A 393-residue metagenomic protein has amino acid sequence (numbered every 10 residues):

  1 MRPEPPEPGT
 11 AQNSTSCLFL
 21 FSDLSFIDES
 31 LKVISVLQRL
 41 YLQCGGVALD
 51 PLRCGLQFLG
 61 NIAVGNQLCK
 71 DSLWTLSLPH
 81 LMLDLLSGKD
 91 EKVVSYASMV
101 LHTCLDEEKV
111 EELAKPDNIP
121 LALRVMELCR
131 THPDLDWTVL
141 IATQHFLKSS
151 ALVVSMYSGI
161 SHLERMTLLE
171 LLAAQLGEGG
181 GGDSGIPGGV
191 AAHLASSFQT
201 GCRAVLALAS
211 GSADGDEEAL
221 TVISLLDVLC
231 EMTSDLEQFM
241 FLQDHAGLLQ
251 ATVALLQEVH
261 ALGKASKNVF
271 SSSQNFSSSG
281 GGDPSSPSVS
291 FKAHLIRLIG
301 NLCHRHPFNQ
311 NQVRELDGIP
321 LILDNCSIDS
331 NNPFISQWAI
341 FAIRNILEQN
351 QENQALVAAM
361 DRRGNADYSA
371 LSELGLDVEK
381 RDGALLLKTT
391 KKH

Functional and structural regions predicted by a protein language model:
M1-L83, S87-S98, H102-A122, L128-I141 (+5 more regions): Elongated alpha-helical scaffolds that mediate protein-protein interactions in large eukaryotic proteins, primarily
M1-Q12, A48-L59, A97-V100, T138 (+7 more regions): Extended HEAT/HEAT-like alpha-solenoid repeat tracts in very large eukaryotic scaffold/adaptor proteins
F19, L171-G177, L376-H393: Long, low-complexity intrinsically disordered regions enriched in Ser/Thr, Asp/Glu, Pro/Gly
D28-D50, S150, V154-M156, H193-E217 (+1 more regions): Acidic, Ser/Thr- and Gly/Pro-rich intrinsically disordered linkers and low-complexity segments that flank or connect
V222, L229-A359, Y368-S369, E373 (+1 more regions): Eukaryotic scaffolding regions of large macromolecular assemblies
